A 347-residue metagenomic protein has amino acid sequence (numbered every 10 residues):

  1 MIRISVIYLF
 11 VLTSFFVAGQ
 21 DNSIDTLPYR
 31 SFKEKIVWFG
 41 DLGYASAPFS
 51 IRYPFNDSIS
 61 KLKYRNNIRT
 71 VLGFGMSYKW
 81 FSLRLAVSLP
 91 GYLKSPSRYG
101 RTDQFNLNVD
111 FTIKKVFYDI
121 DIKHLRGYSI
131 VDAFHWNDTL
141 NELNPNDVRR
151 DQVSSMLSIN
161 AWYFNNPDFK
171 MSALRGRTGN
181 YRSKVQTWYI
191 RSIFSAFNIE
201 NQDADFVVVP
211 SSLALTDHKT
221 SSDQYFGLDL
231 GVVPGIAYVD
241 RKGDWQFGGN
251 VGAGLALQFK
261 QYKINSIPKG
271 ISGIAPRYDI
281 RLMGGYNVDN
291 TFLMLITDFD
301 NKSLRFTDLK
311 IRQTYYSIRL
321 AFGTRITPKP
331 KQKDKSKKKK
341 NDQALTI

Functional and structural regions predicted by a protein language model:
D21-K35, N166-Q186, R241-F247, P328-A344: Short loop/turn motifs that connect adjacent beta-strands in outer-membrane beta-barrel proteins
F32-W38, T70, K79-L83, F105 (+6 more regions): Outer-envelope beta-barrel architecture signal
G40, L72-Y78, L107-I113, I159-N165 (+5 more regions): Residues on the lipid-exposed face of transmembrane beta-strands in outer-membrane beta-barrel proteins
L42-S50, Y78-S82, V87-L93, I113-K115 (+8 more regions): Transmembrane beta-strands of outer-membrane beta-barrel pores
S46-V71, R84-G100: Surface-exposed strand-loop-strand hairpins of Gram-negative outer-membrane beta-barrel proteins
N108-Y225, I347: Outer-membrane pore/translocation modules
S158-A161, T314-I347: Outer-membrane beta-barrel "beta-signal"
S195-R281, G285-N290, K302: Outer-membrane beta-barrel transmembrane domain signature
